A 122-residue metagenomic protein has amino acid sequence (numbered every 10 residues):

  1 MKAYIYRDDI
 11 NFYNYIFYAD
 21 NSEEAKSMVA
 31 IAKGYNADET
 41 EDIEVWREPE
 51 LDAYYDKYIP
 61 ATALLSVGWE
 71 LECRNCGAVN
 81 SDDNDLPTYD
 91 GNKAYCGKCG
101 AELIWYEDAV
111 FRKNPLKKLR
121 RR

Functional and structural regions predicted by a protein language model:
M1-S66: Long, charged N-terminal interaction/targeting segments
I10-E24, G100-R122: Long, charge-rich boundary regions
A30, D85, D108: Surface loops and adjacent helix of pleckstrin homology
V67-L71, G91-K93: Residues immediately within or flanking Cys/His clusters that coordinate Zn2+ in small zinc-binding modules
C73-C76, C96-C99: Short cysteine-rich clusters marking metal-coordination/redox-active sites
A78-D85, I104: Short functional micro-motifs and their immediate structural scaffolds
D83-Y95: Short linker/helix segments within small regulatory modules
